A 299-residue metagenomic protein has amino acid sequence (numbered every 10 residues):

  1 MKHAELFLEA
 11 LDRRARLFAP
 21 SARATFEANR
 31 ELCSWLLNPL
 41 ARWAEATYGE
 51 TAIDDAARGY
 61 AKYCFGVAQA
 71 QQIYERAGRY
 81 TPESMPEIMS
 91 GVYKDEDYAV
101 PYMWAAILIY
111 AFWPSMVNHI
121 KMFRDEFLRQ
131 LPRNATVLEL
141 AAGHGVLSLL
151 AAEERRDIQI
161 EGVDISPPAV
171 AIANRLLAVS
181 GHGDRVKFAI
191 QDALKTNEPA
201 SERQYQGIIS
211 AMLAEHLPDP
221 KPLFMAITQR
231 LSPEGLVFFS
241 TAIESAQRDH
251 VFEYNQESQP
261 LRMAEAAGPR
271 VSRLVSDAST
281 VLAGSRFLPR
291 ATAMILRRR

Functional and structural regions predicted by a protein language model:
A4-V92: N-terminal auxiliary segments of SAM/dcSAM-dependent transferases
P101, P114-R133: Conserved alpha-helix/loop element of class I SAM-dependent methyltransferases that forms part of the SAM/SAH-binding
H144-R156: Conserved SAM-binding loop of SAM-dependent methyltransferases across substrates and taxa, primarily the Class I
S166-P168: Conserved SAM/SAH-binding beta-strand->alpha-helix loop
H182-L194: Conserved SAM-binding strand-loop segment of SAM-dependent methyltransferases
L194, E198-I208: A short acidic, Gly/Pro-enriched loop at the edge of an enzyme's catalytic core that lines a small-molecule cofactor
P222-P233: A short glycine-rich, Lys/Arg-flanked "PGG" loop and its adjoining helix->strand segment in the class I
G235-A242: Conserved beta-strand signature within the Rossmann-like core of class I S-adenosyl-L-methionine
